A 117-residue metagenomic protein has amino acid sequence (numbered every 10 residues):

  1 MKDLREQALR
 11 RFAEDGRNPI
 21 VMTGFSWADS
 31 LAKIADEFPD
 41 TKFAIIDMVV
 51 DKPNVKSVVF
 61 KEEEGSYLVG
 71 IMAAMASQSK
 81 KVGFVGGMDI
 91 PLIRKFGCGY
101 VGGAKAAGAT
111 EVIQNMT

Functional and structural regions predicted by a protein language model:
M1-T117: A residue-level marker of the well-folded mature domains of exported/periplasmic proteins
